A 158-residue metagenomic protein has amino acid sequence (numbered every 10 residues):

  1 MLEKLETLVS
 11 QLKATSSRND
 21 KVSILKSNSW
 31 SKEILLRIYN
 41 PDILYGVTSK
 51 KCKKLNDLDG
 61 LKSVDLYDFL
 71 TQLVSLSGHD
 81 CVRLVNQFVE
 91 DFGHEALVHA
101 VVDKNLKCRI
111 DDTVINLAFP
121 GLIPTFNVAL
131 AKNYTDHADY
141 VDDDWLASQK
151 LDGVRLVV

Functional and structural regions predicted by a protein language model:
M1-V158: N-terminal nucleic-acid-engaging modules of covalent nucleotidyltransferase systems
